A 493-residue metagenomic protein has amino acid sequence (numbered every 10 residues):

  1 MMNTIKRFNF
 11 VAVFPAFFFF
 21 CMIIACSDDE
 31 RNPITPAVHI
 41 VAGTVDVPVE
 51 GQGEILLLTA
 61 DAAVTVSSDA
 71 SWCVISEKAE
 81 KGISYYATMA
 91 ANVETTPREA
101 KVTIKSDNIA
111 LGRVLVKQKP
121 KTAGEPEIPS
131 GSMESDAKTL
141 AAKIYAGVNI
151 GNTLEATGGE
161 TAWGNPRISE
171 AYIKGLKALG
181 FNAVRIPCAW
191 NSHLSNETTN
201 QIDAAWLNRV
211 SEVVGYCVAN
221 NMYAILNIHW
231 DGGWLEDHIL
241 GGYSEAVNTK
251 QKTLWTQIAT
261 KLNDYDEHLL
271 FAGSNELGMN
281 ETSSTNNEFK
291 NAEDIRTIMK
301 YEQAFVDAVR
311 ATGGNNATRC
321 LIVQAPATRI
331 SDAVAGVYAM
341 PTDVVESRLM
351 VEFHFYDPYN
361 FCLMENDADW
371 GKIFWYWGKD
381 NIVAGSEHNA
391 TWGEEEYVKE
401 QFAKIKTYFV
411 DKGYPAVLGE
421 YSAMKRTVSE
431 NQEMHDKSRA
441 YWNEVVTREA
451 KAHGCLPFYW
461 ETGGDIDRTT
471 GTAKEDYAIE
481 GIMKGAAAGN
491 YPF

Functional and structural regions predicted by a protein language model:
F20-T44, R113, K117-E127: Bacterial Sec-dependent N-terminal signal peptides
V38-V66: Solvent-exposed, low-complexity, repeat-rich "mucin-like" stalks and linkers
L57-Y86: Surface-exposed binding patches on compact interaction domains or structured appendages
T96-N108: A short beta-strand micro-motif common to beta-rich folds, especially ectodomain repeats
K121-A183: N-terminal carbohydrate-binding accessory modules
P129, G164-V184, Q201-W230, W234-G273 (+2 more regions): An active-site-proximal structural segment forming one wall of the substrate-binding cleft that immediately precedes
T249-E394, A403-A423, A452-C455: Active-site region of glycoside hydrolase catalytic domains
V428-F493: Aromatic-rich peripheral "rim/lid" segments of glycoside hydrolase catalytic domains that contact and position glycan
